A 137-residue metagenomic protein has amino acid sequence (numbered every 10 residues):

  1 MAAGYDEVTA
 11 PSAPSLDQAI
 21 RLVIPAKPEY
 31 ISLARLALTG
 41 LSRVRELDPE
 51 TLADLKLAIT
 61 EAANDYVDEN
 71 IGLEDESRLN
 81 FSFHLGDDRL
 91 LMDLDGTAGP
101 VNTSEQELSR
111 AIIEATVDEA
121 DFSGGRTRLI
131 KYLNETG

Functional and structural regions predicted by a protein language model:
M1-L57: Bergerat-fold GHKL ATPase/HATPase_c domain
M1-R21, D65-G137: Conserved beta-strand-loop-beta-strand hairpin that lines the nucleotide-binding pocket of ATP/GTP-utilizing enzymes
I31, L41, L55, A62-Y66 (+2 more regions): Long, contiguous hydrophobic alpha-helical segments, chiefly transmembrane helices and signal peptides
P49-E74: Conserved ATP-binding N-box helix of the HATPase_c
